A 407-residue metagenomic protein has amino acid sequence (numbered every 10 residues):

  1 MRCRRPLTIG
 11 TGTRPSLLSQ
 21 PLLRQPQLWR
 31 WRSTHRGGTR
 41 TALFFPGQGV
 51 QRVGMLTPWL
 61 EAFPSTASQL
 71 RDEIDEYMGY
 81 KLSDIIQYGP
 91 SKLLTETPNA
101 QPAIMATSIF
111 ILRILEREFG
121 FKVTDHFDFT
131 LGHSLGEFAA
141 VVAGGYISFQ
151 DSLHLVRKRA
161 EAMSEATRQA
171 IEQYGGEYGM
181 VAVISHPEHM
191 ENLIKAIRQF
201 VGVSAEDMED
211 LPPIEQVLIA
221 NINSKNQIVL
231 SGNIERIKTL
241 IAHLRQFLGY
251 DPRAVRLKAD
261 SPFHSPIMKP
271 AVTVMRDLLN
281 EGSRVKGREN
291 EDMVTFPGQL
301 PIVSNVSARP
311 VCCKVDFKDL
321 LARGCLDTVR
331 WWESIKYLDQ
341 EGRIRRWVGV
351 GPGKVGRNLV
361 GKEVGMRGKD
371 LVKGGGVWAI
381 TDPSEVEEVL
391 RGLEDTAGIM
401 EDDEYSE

Functional and structural regions predicted by a protein language model:
M1-L23: N-terminal chloroplast transit peptides
G12, Q25-V203, R343-L393, G398-E407: FabD-like malonyl-/acyl-CoA
W31-R36, E116, R245-P252, S334 (+1 more regions): Short, hydrophobic/aliphatic alpha-helical segments
G49, G144-D319, R323: Alpha/beta catalytic cores of group-transfer enzymes, especially the acyltransferase/condensing modules of polyketide
G54, S65, Q69, N99 (+10 more regions): Conserved active-site and cofactor/substrate-binding residues in soluble primary-metabolism enzymes
Y250-G361, G365-V372, V377-E388, D395-E407: Acyltransferase
